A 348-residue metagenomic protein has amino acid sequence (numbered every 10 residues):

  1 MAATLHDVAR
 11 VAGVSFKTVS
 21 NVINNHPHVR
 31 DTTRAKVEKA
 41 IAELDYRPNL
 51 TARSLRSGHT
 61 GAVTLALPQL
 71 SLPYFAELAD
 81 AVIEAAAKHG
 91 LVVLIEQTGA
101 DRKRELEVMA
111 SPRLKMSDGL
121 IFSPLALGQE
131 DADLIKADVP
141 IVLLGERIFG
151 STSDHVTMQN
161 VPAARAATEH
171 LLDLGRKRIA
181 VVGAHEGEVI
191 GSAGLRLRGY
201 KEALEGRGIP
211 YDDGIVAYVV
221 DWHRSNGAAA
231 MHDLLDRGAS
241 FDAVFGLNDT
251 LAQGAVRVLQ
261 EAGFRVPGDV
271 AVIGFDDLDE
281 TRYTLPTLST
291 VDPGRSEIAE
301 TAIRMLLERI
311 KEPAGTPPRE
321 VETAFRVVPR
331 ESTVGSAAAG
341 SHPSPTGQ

Functional and structural regions predicted by a protein language model:
M1-G61, A337-Q348: N-terminal helix-turn-helix DNA-binding module of bacterial transcription factors
A35, Y46-S111, K115-G119, E186 (+2 more regions): Amphipathic helical "hinge" segments at domain boundaries
P68-E77, I95-R104, V156-A166, V182-A230 (+4 more regions): Hinge/beta->alpha junction and helix N-cap segments in small-molecule ligand-binding domains
M116-P124, A180-G183, A217, G238-N248 (+1 more regions): Periplasmic-binding protein-like
S123-A166, E186, I209-P210, T250 (+1 more regions): Flexible loop/hinge segments that line or gate small-molecule binding clefts
H232, D236-A243, N248-Q348: Flexible loop/turn connectors
